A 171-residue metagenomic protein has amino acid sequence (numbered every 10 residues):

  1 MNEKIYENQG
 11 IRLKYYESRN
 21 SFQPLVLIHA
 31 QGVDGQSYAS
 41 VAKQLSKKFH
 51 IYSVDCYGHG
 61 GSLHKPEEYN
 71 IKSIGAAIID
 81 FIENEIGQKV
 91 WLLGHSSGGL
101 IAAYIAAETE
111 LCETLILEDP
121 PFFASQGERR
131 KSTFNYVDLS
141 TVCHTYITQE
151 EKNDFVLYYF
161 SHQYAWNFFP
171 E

Functional and structural regions predicted by a protein language model:
M1-V26, S46-F49, D80-Q88, F122 (+2 more regions): Alpha/beta-hydrolase fold catalytic core
N8-Q9, S53-L93, S97: Active-site loop/oxyanion-hole signature of alpha/beta-hydrolase fold enzymes
I11-L63: Conserved HGGG/HGGXW glycine-rich cap/lid loop of the alpha/beta-hydrolase fold
H29-Q36, V90-Y104: Short, conserved structural micro-motifs that define repeat-unit consensus positions and nucleotide-binding loops
A39, I79, A103-A107: Short, hydrophobic alpha-helix immediately C-terminal to the catalytic nucleophile
G99-E110, L115: Short glycine-enriched nucleophile-adjacent loop and the immediately C-terminal alpha-helix near the catalytic center
A107, L115-I147: Flexible "cap/lid" loop of the alpha/beta hydrolase fold
G127-K131, H144-E171: Conserved alpha/beta-hydrolase catalytic His-Asp/Glu region
